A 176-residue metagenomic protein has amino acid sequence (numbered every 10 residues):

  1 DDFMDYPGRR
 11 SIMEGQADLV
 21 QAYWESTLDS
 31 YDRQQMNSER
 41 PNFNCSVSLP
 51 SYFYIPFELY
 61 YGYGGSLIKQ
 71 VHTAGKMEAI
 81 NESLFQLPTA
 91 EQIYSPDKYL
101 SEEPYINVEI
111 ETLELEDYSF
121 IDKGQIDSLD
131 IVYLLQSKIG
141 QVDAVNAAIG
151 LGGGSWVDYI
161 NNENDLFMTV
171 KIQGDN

Functional and structural regions predicted by a protein language model:
D1, N176: Juxtacatalytic substrate-recognition/specificity segment
D2-R40: Post-HExxH zinc-binding segment in Zn-dependent metallohydrolases
C45-D165, K171: Pan-zinc metallopeptidase signature
